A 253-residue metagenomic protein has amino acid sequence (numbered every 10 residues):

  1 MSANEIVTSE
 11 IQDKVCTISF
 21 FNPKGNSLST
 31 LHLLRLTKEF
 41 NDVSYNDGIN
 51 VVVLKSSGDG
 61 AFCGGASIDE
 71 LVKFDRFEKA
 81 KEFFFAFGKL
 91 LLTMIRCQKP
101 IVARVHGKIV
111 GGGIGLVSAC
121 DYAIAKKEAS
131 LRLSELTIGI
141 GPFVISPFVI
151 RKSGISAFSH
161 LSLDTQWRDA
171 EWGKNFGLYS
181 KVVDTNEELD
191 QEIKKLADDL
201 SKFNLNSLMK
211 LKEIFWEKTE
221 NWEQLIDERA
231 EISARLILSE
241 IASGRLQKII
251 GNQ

Functional and structural regions predicted by a protein language model:
M1-D13, N22, Y45-D47, D59 (+3 more regions): C-terminal alpha-helix plus adjacent terminal tail
M1-K55, L92: Conserved CoA-thioester-binding segment of acyl-CoA-metabolizing enzymes
I18, L36, L54, S67 (+5 more regions): Terminal peptide-recognition signature
T30, G64, K73, L163 (+2 more regions): Phosphate-coordinating loops and pocket residues in cytosolic domains that bind phosphorylated ligands
L33, I68, F87, S146 (+4 more regions): A general structural signal for well-ordered alpha-helical segments in protein cores
R35, S56-L90, I109: Glycine- (often His-adjacent) and acidic-residue-rich active-site loop that binds/positions the CoA thioester
E39, A86-Q98: Catalytic-core regions built around general acid/base machinery
T93-L205: Crotonase-fold acyl-CoA enzyme core
